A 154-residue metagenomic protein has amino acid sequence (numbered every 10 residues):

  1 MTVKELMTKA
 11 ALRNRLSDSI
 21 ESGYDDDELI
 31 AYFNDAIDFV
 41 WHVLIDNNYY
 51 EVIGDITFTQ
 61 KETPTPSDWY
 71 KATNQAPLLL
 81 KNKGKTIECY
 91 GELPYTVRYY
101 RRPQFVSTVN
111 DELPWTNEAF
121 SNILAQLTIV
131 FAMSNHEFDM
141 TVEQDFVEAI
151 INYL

Functional and structural regions predicted by a protein language model:
M1-L154: Glycine-enriched, solvent-exposed interface loops adjoining structured elements
